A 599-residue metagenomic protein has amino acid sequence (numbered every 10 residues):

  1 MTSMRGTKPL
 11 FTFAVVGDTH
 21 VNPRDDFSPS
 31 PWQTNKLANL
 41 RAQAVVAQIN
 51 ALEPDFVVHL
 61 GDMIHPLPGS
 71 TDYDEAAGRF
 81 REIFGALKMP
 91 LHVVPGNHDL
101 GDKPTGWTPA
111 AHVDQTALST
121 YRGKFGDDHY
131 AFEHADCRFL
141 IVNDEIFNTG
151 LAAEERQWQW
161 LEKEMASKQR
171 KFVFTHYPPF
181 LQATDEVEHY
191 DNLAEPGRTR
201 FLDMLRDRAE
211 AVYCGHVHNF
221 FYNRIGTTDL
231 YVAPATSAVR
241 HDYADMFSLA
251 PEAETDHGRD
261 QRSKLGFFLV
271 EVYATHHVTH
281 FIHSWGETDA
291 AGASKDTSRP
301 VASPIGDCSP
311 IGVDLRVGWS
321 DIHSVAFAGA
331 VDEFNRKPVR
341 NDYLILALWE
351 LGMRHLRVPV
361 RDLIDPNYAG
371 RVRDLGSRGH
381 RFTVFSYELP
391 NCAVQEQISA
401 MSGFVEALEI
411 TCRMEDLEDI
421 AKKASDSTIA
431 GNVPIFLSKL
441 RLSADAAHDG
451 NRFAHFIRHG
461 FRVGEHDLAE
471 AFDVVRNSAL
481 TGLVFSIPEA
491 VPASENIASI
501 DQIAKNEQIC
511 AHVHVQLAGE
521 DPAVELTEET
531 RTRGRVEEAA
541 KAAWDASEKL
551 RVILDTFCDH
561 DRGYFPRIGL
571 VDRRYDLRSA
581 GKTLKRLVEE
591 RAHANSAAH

Functional and structural regions predicted by a protein language model:
M1-T71: N-terminal active-site segment of His-dependent metallophosphoesterases
R5, S28-T34, P68-R170, D191-A211 (+3 more regions): Extended active-site neighborhood of metal-dependent phosphoesterases/phosphodiesterases
K8-N22, S28-P29, Q33-L37, K295-D362 (+1 more regions): Boundary/entry segment of secreted carbohydrate-active catalytic domains
V45-V58, F334-I364, D374-F385, A400-A407 (+1 more regions): Catalytic domains of carbohydrate-active enzymes, especially glycoside hydrolases
L67-H92, R357-E406, M414-R441: Aromatic-lined substrate-binding rim segments of carbohydrate-active enzymes
E254-G312: A short C-terminal boundary segment appended to hydrolase-like catalytic domains
F268-L269, H276-F281, T288, G534-H599: Aromatic- and carboxylate-lined catalytic core of secreted/periplasmic carbohydrate-active enzymes
L417-V552, D572: Noncatalytic carbohydrate-binding groove/subsite architecture in carbohydrate-active enzymes
